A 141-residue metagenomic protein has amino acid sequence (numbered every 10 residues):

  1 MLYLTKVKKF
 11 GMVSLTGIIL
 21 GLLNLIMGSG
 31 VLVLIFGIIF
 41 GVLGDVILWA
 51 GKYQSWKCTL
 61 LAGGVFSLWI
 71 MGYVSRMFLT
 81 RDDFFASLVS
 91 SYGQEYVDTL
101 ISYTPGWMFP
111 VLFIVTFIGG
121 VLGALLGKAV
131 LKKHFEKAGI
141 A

Functional and structural regions predicted by a protein language model:
M1-D45: Alpha-helical membrane segments and adjacent membrane-interface helices in multi-pass membrane proteins
L4-S14, Y53-L68: Hydrophobic alpha-helical transmembrane segments
K8, L20, N24, G28 (+3 more regions): Juxtamembrane/transmembrane-helix boundary motifs in multi-pass membrane proteins
S14-I18, L34-I35, T59-L61, P110-I114: Hydrophobic alpha-helical transmembrane segments
I35-G64: Cytoplasmic juxtamembrane interface segments
L60-K132: Membrane-embedded alpha-helical hairpins and interfacial helices in multi-pass inner-membrane proteins
L131-A141: Short, charged juxtamembrane terminal tails flanking transmembrane helices
